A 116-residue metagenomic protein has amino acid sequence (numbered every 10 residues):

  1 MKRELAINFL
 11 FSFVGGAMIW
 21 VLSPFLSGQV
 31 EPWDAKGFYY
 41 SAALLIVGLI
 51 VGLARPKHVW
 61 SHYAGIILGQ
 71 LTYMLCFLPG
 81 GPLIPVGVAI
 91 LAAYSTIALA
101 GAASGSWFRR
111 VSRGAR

Functional and structural regions predicted by a protein language model:
M1-E31: Membrane-helix boundary elements
R3-G15, T96-R116: Membrane-water interface at the C-terminal end of transmembrane alpha helices
A17, V21, L49-I50, L71 (+2 more regions): Alpha-helical transmembrane segments of multipass membrane proteins
S23-G28, V51-G52, G105-R109, R113: Membrane-water interface at transmembrane helix exits
P32-S41: Structural signature of hydrophobic alpha-helical transmembrane segments
A42-W60: Canonical alpha-helical transmembrane segments
H58-L71: Central hydrophobic cores of alpha-helical transmembrane segments in multi-pass integral membrane proteins
T72-A92: Membrane-helix boundary connector in multi-pass membrane proteins
